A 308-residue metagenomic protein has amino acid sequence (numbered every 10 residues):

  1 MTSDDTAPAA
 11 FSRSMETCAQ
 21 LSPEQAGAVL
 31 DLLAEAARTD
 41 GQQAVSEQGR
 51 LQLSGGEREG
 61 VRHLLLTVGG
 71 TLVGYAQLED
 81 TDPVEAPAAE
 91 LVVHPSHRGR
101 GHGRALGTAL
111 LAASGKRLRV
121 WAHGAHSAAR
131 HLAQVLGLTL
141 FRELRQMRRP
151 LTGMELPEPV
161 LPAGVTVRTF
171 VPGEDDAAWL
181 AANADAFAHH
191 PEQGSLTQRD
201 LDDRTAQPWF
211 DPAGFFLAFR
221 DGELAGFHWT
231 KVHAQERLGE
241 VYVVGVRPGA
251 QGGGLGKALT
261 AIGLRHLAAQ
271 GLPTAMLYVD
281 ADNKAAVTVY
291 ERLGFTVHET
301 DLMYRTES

Functional and structural regions predicted by a protein language model:
M1-F11, D80-A88, H94-V165, Y304: Acyl-donor-binding surface of acyltransferase catalytic domains
M1-L51, P159-G194: Short amphipathic alpha-helix that is part of the acyltransferase structural core
S14, Q146-F170, D175, Y278-K284 (+2 more regions): C-terminal "cap" of GNAT-fold acetyltransferases
P23-A26, L33-S114, R119, H123-G124 (+1 more regions): Conserved donor-binding loop and adjoining core beta-sheet/short helix segment in diverse acyl/aminoacyl transferases
G70-G74, F141, P212, E223-G226 (+1 more regions): Glycine-rich acetyl-CoA-binding "A-motif" of GNAT/NAT acetyltransferases
G99-A113, V243-P248, G252-A269, V287-R292: Conserved acetyl-CoA-binding loop-helix of GNAT-fold acetyltransferases
R104-A105, G124-E143, G252-G253, K257 (+2 more regions): Conserved active-site alpha-helix within GNAT-family acetyltransferase domains
F187-H233, P248: Phosphate-binding active sites in nucleotide-utilizing proteins
